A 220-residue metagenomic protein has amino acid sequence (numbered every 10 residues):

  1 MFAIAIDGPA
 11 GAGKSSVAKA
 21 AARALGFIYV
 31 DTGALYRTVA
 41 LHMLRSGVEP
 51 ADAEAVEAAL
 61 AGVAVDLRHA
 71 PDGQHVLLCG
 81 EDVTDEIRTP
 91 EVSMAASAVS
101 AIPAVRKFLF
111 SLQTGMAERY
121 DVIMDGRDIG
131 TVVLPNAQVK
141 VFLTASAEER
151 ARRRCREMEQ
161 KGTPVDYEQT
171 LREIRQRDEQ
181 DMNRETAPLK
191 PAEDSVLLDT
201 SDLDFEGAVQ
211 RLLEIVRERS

Functional and structural regions predicted by a protein language model:
A3: Walker A (P-loop) ATP-phosphate-binding motif of ABC ATPase nucleotide-binding domains
I6: Hydrophobic anchor at the beta1->P-loop junction of P-loop NTPases
P9: P-loop (Walker A) phosphate-binding loop of NTP-binding proteins
K14: Conserved lysine of the Walker
V17: Hydrophobic positions on the alpha1 helix immediately C-terminal to the Walker A/P-loop
R23-P90: N-terminal phosphate/diphosphate-binding loop that engages ATP/GTP or pyrophosphate donors across diverse enzyme folds
R68, Q113-R119, R127-V132, N136 (+1 more regions): Small-molecule kinase domains that catalyze NTP-dependent phosphoryl transfer to phosphate-bearing small molecules
T84-K161: ATP-dependent NMP and nucleoside kinases share a basic, alpha-helical "lid"
